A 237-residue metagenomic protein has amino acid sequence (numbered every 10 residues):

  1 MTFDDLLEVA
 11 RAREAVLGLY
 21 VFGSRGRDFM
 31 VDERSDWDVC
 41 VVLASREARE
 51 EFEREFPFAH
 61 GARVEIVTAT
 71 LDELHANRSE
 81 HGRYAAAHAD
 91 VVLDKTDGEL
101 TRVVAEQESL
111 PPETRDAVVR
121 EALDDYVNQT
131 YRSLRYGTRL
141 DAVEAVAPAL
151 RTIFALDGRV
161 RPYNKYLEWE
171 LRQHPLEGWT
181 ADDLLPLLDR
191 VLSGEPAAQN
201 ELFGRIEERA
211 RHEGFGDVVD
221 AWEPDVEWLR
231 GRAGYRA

Functional and structural regions predicted by a protein language model:
M1-L17, F22-S35, C40-H88: Metal-dependent nucleotidyltransferase catalytic core
D5-L6, G98, D183: Short linear motifs in intrinsically disordered/low-complexity regions
E14-V16, R78, D97-G98, G216 (+1 more regions): Generic detection of intrinsically disordered/low-complexity segments and helix-coil linkers/edges
G23, A89-D94, A210-F215: Glycine-centered flexibility motif
G26, D32-W37, E53-P57, L74 (+10 more regions): Generic preference for flexible, low-structure residues
E50-G137, G231-A237: Conserved NTP/Mg2+-binding pocket subregion across the NTase superfamily
L110-A237: Conserved nucleotidyltransferase catalytic core and NTase-mimicking acidic/glycine-rich helix/loop elements in nucleic
